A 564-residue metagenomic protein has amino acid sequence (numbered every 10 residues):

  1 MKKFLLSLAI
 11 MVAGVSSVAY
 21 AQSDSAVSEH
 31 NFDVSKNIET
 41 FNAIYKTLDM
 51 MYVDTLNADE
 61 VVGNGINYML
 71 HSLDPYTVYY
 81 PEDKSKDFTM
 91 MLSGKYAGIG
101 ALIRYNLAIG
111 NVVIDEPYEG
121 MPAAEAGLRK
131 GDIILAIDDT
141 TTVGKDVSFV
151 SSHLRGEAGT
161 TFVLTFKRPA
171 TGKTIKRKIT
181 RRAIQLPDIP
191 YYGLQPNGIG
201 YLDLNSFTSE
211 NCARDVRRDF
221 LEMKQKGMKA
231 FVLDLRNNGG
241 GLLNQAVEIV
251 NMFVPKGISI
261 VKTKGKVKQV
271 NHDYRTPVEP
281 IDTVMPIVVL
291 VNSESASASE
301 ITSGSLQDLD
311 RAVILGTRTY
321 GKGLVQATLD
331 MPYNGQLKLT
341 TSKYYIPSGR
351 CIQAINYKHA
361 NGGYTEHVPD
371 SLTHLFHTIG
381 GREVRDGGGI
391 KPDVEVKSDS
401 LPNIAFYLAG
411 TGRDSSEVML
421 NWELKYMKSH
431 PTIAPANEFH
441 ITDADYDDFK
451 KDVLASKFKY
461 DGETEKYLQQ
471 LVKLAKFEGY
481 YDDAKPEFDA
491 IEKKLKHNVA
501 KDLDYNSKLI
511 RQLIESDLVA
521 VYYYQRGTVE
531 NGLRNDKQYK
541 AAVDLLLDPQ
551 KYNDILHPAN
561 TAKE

Functional and structural regions predicted by a protein language model:
M1-S28: Bacterial Sec-dependent N-terminal signal peptides
A21-N37, F41, Y45-A58, V113-E116 (+4 more regions): Cleft-lining beta-strand/loop regions that shape enzyme active-site pockets
A43-M51, T55, D59, N64 (+22 more regions): Structured segments of extracytoplasmic/periplasmic soluble domains in secreted or envelope-associated proteins
Y52-V113, G159-Y191, L533-Q538, V543 (+1 more regions): Extended, small/polar residue-biased N-terminal targeting/export presequences and adjacent propeptide/linker tracts
K86, F149-V150, R526: Short structured motifs
I99, E279, T340: A structural signal for short loop-to-beta-strand junctions that line the ligand-binding cleft of periplasmic/secreted
A298, D310, T317, G321-R382 (+1 more regions): Polar, glycine-rich mid-to-C-terminal structural blocks that act as macromolecule-binding/assembly scaffolds
C351-E564: Conserved functional hotspot residues or short segments at active or partner-binding sites across diverse domains
